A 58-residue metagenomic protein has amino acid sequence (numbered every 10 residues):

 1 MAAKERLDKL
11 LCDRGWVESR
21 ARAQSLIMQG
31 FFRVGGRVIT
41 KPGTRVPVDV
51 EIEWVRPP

Functional and structural regions predicted by a protein language model:
M1-V48: A basic, amphipathic helix-loop patch mediating RNA/tRNA/ribosome contacts
E51-P58: SAM-dependent Rossmann-like transferase core, predominantly class I methyltransferases with a strong bias toward
